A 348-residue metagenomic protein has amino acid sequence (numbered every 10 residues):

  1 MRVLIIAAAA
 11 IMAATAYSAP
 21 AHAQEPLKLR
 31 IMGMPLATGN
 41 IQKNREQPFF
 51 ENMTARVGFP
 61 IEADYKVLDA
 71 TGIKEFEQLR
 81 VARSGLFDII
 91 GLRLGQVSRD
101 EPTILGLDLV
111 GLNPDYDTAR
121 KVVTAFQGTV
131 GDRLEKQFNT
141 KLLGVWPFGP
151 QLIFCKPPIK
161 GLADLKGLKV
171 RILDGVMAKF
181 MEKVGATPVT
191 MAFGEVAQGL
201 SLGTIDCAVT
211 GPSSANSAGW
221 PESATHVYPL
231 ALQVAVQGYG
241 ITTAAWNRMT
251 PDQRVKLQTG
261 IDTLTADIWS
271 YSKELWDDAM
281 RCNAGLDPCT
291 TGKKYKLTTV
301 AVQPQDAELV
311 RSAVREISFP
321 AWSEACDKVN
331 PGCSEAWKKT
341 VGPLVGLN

Functional and structural regions predicted by a protein language model:
M1-L4: Positively charged n-region of N-terminal signal peptides that target proteins for export
I6-A16: Bacterial N-terminal signal peptides
A8, Q24-D117, E135-Q137, K141-N348: N-terminal secretory/targeting leader peptides
Y17, V130, T265-D267: A short hydrophobic/aromatic micro-motif that marks alpha-helical segments and, especially, helix-coil
Y17-A23: Sec/Tat signal peptide C-region and signal peptidase I cleavage site
P114-L134: A gly/proline- and charged-residue-enriched helix-loop-helix capping module
